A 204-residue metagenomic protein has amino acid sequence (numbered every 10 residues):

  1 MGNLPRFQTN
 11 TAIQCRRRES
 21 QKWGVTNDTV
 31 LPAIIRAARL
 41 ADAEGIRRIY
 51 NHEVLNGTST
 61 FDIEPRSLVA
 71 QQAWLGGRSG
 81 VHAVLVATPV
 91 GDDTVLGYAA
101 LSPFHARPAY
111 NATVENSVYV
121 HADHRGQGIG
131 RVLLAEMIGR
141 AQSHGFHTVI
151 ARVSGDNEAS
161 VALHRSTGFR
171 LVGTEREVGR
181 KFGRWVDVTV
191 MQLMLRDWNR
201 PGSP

Functional and structural regions predicted by a protein language model:
F7-N10, A112, E177-P204: C-terminal "cap" of GNAT-fold acetyltransferases
I34-I46: A short beta-loop-alpha structural element at the N-terminal edge of CoA-dependent acyl/N-acetyltransferase catalytic
A37, E64-D123, L134-A135, R140 (+1 more regions): Acetyl-CoA-dependent GNAT
A43, R47-W74: Conserved GNAT-fold acetyl-CoA-binding loop/helix
A100-P103, P108, I150-V153, R165 (+2 more regions): Conserved catalytic-core motifs of GNAT/GCN5-like acyltransferases
G126-G139, S143, E158-S166: Conserved acetyl-CoA-binding loop-helix of GNAT-fold acetyltransferases
A141-V153: Conserved GNAT acetyl-CoA-binding A-motif
